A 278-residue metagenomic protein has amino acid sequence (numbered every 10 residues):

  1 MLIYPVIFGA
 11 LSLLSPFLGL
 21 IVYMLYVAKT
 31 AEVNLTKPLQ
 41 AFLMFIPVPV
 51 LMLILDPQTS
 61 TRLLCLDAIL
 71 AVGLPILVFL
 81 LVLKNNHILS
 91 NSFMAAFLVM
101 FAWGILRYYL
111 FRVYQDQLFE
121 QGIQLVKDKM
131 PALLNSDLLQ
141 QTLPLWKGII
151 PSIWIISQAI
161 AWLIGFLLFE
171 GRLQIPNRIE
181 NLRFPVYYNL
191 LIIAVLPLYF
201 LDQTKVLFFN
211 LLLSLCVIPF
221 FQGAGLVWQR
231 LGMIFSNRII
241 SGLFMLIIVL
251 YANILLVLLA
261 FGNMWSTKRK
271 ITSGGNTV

Functional and structural regions predicted by a protein language model:
M1-L35, L43, S241-G242: Hydrophobic transmembrane alpha-helices
M1-S12, L39-L51, Y188-V195: Alpha-helical transmembrane segments
L25-Q40, L51-L53, L70-L83, V99-W103 (+3 more regions): Alpha-helical transmembrane segments and their membrane-interface exit regions
A41-L51, S92-F101, L213-S214, N237-I248 (+1 more regions): Central hydrophobic cores of alpha-helical transmembrane segments in multi-pass integral membrane proteins
L53-L143: Membrane-interface helix-loop-helix junctions at boundaries between adjacent transmembrane segments
Q121-I179: Hydrophobic, aromatic-enriched interface-forming segments
G171, I175-G223: Small-residue-rich helix-loop
F209-V278: Long, positively charged, glycine-interspersed low-complexity recognition regions
